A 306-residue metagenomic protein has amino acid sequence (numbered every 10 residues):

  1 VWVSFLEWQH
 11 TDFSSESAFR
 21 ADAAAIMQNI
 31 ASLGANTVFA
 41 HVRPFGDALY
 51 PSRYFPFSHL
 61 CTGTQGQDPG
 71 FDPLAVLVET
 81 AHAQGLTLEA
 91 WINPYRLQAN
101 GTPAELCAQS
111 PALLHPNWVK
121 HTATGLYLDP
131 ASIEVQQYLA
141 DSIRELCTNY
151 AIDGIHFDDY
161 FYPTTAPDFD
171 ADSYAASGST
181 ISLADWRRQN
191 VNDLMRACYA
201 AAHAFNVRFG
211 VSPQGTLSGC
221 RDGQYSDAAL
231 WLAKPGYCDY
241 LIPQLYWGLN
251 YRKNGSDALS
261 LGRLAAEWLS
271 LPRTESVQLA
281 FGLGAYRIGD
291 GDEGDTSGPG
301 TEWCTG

Functional and structural regions predicted by a protein language model:
V1-A21, D72, V78-E79, E89-A90 (+2 more regions): Active-site-adjacent "subsite" loops/lids of carbohydrate-active enzymes
V1-V3, V38-A40, L88-A90, I155-F157 (+3 more regions): Hydrophobic faces of well-ordered beta-strands that scaffold small-molecule active sites in alpha/beta enzyme cores
V3-F5, V207-S218, L245, A265-G306: Active-site clefts of carbohydrate-active enzymes
S4-W8, R43-F45, N93-L97, F157-Y162 (+3 more regions): Active-site beta-loop-alpha junctions enriched in small/polar residues
L6-S17, Y54-F71, T122-Q137, T180-N190 (+2 more regions): The substrate-binding groove and active-site-proximal loops of carbohydrate-active enzymes, especially glycoside
F19, N29, N36, A75 (+4 more regions): Polysaccharide-binding and catalytic clefts of secreted carbohydrate-active enzymes
I30-S32, V78-A83, L232-G236, A266-S276: Acidic (Asp/Glu)-rich catalytic clusters
L33-P69: Aromatic-lined carbohydrate-binding/catalytic grooves of carbohydrate-active enzymes
